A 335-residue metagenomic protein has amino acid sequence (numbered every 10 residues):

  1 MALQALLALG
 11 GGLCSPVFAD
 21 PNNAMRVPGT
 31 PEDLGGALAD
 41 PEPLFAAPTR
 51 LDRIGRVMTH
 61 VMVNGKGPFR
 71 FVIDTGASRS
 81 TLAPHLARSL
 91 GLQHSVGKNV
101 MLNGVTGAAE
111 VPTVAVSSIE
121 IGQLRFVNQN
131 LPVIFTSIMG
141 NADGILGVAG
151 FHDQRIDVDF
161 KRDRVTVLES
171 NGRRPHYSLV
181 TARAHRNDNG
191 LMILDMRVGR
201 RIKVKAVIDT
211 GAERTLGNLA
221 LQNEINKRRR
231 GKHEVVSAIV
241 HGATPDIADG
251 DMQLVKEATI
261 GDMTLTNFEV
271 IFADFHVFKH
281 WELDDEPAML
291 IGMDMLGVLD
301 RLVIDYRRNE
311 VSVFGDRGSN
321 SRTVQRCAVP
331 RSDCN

Functional and structural regions predicted by a protein language model:
M1-L6: N-terminal export leaders
G12-N335: Pepsin/retropepsin-fold aspartyl endopeptidases
